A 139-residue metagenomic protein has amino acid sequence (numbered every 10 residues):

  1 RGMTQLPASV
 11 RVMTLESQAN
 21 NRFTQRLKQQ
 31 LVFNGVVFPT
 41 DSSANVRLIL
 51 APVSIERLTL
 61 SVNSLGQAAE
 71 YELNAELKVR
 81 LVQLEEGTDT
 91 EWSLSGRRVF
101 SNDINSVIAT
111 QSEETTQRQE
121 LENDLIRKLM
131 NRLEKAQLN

Functional and structural regions predicted by a protein language model:
R1-V36, A136-N139: A structural "domain/chain start" motif
L6-S9, S42-A44, T88: A short, polar/charged loop/turn motif at coil->beta-strand junctions and beta-hairpin connectors
E16, N20, T24, E70-N74 (+1 more regions): Solvent-exposed, acidic/flexible segments
L31-G35, L81, E85, K128-Q137: Sec/Tat-exported extracytoplasmic proteins
N34, I49-S93, R98-T115: Surface-exposed short loop/turn segments
V36-V46: Short acidic low-complexity segments
I108-N139: C-terminal/domain-edge helix-coil "capping" segments
